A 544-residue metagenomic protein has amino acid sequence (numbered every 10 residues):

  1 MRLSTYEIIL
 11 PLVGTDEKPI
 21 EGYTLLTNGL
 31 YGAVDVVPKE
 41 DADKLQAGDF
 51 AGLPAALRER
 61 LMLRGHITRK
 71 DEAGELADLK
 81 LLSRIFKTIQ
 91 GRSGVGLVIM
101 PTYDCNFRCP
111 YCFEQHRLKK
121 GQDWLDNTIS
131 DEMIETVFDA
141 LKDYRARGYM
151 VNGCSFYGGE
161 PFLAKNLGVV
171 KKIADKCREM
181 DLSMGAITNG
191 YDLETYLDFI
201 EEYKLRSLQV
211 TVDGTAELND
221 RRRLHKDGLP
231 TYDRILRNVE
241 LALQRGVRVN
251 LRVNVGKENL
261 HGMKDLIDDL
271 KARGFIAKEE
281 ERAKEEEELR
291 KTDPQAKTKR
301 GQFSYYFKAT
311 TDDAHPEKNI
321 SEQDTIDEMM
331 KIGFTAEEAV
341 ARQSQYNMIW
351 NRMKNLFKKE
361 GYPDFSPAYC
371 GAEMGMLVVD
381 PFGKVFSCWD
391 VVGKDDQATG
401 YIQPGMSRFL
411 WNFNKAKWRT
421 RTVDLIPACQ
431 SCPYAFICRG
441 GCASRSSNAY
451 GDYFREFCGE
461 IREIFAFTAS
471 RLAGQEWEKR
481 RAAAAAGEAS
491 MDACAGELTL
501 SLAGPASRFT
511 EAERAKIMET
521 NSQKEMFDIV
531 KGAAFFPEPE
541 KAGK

Functional and structural regions predicted by a protein language model:
M1-K44, S490-L500, T510-E519, F527-G543: Acidic, low-complexity/disordered tracts enriched in E/D and polar residues
L3-V36, A55-V98, R147-G148, K541-K544: N-terminal [4Fe-4S]-dependent radical SAM core
E75, L79-F199, Y203-R206: Conserved alpha-helical substructure of the radical SAM core
D104-E114, S387-D390, P427-S444: Local cysteine-cluster metal-coordination motifs and their immediate loop/turn environment, predominantly Fe-S cluster
I200-A216, F303-A309: Non-cysteine beta-strand/loop elements that form the S-adenosyl-L-methionine
R221-L236, E240-A372, V378-D380, A398: Radical SAM enzyme [4Fe-4S]-AdoMet core and its adjacent flexible, acidic and glycine-rich loops/tails across
D324-G361, D390-R439: C-terminal accessory region of radical SAM enzymes
R419-F467: Cysteine-cluster motifs in flexible loop/terminal segments that predominantly coordinate metals
